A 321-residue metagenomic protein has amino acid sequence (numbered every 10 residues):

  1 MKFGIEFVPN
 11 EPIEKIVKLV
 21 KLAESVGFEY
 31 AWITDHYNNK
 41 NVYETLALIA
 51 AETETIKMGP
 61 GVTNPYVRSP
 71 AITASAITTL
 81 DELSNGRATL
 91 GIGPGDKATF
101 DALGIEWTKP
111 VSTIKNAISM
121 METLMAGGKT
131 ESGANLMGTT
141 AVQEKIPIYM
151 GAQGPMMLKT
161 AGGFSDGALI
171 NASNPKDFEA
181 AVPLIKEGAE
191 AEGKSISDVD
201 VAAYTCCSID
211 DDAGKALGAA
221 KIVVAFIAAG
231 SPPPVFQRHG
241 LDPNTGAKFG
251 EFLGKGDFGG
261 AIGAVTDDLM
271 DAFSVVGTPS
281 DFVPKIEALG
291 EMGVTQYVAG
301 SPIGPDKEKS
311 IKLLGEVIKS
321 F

Functional and structural regions predicted by a protein language model:
M1-F321: Active-site-adjacent structural elements that line small-molecule/cofactor binding pockets in enzymes
